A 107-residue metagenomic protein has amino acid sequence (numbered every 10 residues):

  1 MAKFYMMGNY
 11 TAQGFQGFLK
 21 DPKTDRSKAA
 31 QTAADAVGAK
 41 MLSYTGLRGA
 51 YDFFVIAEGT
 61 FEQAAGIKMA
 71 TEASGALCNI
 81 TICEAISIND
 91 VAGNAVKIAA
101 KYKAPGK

Functional and structural regions predicted by a protein language model:
M1-K107: A compositional/biophysical signature of low hydrophobicity enriched in polar/charged and small residues
